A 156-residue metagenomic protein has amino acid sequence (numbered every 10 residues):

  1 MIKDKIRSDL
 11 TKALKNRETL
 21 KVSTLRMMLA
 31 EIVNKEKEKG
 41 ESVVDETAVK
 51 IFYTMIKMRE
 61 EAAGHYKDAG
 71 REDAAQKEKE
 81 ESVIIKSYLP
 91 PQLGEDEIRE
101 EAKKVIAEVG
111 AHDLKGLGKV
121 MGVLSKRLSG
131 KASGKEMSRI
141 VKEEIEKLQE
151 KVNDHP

Functional and structural regions predicted by a protein language model:
M1-P156: Charged, compositionally biased, marginally structured helical/coil segments
